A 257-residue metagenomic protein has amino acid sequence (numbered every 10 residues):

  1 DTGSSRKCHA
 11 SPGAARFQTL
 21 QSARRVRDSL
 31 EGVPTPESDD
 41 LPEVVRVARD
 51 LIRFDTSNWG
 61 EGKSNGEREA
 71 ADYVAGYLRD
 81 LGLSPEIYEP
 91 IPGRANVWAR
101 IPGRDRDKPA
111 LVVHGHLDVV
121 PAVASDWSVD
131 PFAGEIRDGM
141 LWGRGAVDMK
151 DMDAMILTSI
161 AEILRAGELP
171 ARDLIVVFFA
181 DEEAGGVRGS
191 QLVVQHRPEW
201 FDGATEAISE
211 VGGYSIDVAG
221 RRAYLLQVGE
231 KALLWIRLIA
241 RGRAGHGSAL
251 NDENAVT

Functional and structural regions predicted by a protein language model:
L30, P34-A146, R165-R172: Acidic/His- and Gly-rich active-site-bordering loop/insert found across diverse amide/peptide-bond hydrolases
L141, V147-L226: Acidic/histidine-rich catalytic neighborhood of metal-dependent amide-processing enzymes
E199, G213-R221, V228-L233, G247-T257: Acidic-enriched catalytic cores of C-N bond-cleaving enzymes acting on peptides and small amides
